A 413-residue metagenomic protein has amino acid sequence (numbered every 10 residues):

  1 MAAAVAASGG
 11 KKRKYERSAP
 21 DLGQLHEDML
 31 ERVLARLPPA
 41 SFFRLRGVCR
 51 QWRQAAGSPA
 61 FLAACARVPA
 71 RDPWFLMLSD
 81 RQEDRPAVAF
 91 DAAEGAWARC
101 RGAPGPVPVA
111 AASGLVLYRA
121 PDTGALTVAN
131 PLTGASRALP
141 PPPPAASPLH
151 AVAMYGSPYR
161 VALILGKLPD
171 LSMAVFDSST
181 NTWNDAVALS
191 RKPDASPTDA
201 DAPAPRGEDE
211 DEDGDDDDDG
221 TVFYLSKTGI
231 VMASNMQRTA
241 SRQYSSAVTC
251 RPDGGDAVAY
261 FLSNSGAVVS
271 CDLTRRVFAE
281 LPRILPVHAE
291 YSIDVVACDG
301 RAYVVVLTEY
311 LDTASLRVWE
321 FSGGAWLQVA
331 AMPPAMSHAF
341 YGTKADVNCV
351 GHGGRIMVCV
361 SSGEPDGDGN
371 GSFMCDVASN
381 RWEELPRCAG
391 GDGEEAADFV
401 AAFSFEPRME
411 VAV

Functional and structural regions predicted by a protein language model:
M1-L25, V413: CRL adaptor-proximal regions
R13, D21, L25-A40, R44 (+1 more regions): Short hydrophobic alpha-helical "box" of cullin-RING ligase substrate receptors that recruits the CRL scaffold
P38-F42, R50-R53, G57-F61, P121 (+5 more regions): Short amphipathic alpha-helices and their capping/turn residues within compact interaction modules
G47-R53, V68-A70, K192-P193: Short amphipathic alpha-helical segments embedded in low-complexity Lys/Glu-rich regions
P69-G95: An edge-strand/N-cap motif at the start of beta-rich repeat modules
R85-V88, G95-R317, G354, F403: A sequence/structural signal of beta-propeller blade repeats
P282-S292, W326-A345, P386-G393: Conserved blade-ending motifs and adjacent loop-strand segments that build the rim/top face of beta-propeller domains
V305, V318-W319, G324-D366, M374 (+2 more regions): A surface-exposed beta-alpha-beta supersecondary segment
